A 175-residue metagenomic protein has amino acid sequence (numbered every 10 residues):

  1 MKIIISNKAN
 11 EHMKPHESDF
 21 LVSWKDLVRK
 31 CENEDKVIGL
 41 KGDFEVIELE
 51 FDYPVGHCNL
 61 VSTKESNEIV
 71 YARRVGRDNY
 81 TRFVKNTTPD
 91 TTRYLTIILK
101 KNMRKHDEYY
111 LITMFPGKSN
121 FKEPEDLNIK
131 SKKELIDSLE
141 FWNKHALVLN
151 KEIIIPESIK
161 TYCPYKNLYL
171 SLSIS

Functional and structural regions predicted by a protein language model:
M1-K14, L27: Intrinsically disordered, low-complexity, repeat-rich regions that form long N- or C-terminal tails or large
A9, E17, T113, Y165-K166 (+1 more regions): Residue-level signal for functionally critical sites in structured catalytic/ligand-binding pockets
K14, S18-L135: Functional cores of ribonucleases/endoribonucleases
N120-S175: Intrinsically disordered, low-complexity terminal/linker regions enriched in Pro/Ser/Gly and acidic residues
